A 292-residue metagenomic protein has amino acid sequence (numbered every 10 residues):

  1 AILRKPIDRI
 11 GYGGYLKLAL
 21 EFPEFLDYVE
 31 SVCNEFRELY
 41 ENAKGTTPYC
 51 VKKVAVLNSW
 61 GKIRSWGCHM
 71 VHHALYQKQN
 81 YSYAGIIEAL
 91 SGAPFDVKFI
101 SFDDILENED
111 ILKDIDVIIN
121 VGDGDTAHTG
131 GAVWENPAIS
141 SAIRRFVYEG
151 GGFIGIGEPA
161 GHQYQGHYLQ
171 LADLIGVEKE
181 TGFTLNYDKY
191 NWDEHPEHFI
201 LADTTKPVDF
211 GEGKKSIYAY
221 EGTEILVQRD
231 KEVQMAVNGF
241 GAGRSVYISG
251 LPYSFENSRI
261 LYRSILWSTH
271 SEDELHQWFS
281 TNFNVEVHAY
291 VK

Functional and structural regions predicted by a protein language model:
A1-Q79, A202, L226-Q228, Y247-G250 (+2 more regions): Hydrophobic targeting/anchoring helices
I7, P94, D114-D116, G150 (+1 more regions): Short, well-ordered alpha-helix to beta-strand connector turns
L16-L18, W60-I63, D104-I105, G124-T126 (+4 more regions): Short, solvent-exposed loop/turn segments at secondary-structure junctions
E88-I111: A short, well-structured beta->alpha microelement
E109-G122: Short acidic/histidine-rich motifs immediately flanking catalytic phosphotransfer sites in two-component signaling
G130-K206: A glycine-rich, often tryptophan-bearing local segment used as a flexible ligand/cofactor-contacting loop or short
F183-G243, S249-I260, S271-K292: Catalytic beta-strand/loop cores that center a nucleophilic Ser/Cys/Thr and support acyl-enzyme chemistry
